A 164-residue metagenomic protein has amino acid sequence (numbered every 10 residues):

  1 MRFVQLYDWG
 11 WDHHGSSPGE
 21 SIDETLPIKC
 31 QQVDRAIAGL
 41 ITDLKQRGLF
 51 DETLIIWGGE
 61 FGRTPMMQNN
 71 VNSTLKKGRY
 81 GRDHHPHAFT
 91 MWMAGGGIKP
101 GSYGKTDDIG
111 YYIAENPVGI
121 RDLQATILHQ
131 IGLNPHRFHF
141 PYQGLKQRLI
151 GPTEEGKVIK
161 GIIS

Functional and structural regions predicted by a protein language model:
M1-S164: Ligand-binding pockets and gating/stacking loops
